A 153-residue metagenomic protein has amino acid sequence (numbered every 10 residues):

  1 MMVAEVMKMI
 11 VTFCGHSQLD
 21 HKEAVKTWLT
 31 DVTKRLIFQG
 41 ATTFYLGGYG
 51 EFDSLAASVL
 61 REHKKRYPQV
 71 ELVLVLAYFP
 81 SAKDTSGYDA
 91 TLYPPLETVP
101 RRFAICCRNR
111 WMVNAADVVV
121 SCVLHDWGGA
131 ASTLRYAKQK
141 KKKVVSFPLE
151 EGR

Functional and structural regions predicted by a protein language model:
V3-V11, G15-R153: Acidic/glycine-enriched connector segments
